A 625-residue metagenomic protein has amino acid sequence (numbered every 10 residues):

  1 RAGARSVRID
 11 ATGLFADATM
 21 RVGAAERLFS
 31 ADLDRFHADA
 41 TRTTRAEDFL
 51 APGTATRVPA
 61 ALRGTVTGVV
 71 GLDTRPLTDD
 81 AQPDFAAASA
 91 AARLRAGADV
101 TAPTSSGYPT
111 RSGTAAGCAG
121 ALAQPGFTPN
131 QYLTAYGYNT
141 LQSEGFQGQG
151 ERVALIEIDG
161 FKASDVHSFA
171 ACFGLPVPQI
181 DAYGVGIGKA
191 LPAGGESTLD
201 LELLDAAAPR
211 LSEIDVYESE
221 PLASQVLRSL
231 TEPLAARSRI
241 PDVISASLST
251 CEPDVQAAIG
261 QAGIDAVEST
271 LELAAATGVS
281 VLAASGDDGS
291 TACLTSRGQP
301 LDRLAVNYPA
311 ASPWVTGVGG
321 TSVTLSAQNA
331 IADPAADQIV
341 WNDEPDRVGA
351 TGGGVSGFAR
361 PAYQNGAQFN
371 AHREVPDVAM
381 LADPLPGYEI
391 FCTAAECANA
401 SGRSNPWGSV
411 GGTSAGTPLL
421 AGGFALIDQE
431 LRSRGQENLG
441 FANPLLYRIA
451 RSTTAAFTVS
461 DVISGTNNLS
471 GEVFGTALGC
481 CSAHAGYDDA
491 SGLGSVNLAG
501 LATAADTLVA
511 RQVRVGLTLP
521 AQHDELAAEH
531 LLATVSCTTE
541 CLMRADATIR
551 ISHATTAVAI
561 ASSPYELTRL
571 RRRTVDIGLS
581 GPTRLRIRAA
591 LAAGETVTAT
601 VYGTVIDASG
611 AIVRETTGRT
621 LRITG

Functional and structural regions predicted by a protein language model:
R1-R8, T12, D17, V22-G317 (+3 more regions): Substrate-binding/charge-relay-adjacent region of secreted/lumenal peptidase catalytic domains
G286, V378, G423, G492 (+1 more regions): Hydrophobic, well-ordered secondary-structure elements that form the walls of internal hydrophobic environments
G317-G354: Polar, glycine-rich mid-to-C-terminal structural blocks that act as macromolecule-binding/assembly scaffolds
P376, S409-Q429: C-terminal substrate/ligand-recognition segments
D428-D489: An often Trp-containing, charged/polar helix-loop segment at the C-terminal end of enzyme catalytic cores
G486-R511: A recurrent domain-boundary module in secreted/ectodomain proteins
D506-G625: Polybasic, low-complexity, intrinsically disordered segments
